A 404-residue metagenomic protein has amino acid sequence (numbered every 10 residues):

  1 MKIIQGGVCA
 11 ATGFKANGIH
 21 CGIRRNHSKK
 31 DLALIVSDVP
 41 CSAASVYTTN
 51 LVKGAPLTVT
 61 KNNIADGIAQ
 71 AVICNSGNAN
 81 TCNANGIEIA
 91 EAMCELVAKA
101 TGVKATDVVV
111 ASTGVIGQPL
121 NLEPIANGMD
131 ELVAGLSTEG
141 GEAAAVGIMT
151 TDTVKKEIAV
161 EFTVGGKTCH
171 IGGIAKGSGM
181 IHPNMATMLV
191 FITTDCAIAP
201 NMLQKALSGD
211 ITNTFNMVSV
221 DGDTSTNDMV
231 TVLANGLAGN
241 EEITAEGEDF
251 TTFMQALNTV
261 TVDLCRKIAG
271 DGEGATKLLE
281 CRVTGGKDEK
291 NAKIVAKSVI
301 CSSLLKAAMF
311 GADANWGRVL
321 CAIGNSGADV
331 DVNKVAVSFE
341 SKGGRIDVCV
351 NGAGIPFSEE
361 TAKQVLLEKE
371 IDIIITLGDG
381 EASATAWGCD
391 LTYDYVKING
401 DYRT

Functional and structural regions predicted by a protein language model:
M1-E88, A92, A98-T404: A structural signal for small-residue-enriched, beta-sheet-centric alpha/beta enzyme cores and oligomeric scaffold folds
